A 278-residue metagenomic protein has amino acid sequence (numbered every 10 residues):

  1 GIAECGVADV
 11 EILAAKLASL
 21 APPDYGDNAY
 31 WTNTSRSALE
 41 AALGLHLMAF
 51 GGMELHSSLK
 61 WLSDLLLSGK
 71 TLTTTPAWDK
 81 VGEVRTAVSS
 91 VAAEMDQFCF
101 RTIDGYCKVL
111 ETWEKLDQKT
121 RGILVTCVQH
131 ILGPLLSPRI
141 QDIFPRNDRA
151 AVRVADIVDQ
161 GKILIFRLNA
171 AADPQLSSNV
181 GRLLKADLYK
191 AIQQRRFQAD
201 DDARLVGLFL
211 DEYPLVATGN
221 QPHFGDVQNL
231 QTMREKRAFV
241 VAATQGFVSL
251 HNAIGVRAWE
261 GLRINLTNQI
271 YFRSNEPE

Functional and structural regions predicted by a protein language model:
G1-A238: P-loop NTPase motor domains
L230-E278: Conserved ATP-driven motor cores of ASCE-family P-loop NTPases powering translocation/secretion/packaging/pilus
